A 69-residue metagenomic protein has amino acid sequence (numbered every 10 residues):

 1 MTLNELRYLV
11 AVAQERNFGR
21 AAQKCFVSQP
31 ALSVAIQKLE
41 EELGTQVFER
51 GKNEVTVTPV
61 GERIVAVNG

Functional and structural regions predicted by a protein language model:
T2-Y8, Q29, E54, G61 (+1 more regions): The N-cap/first-turn positions of alpha helices within or immediately adjacent to helix-turn-helix DNA-binding domains
E5, A11, Q46-V47: Conserved beta-strand positions that form and line the central face of beta-propeller blades
V10-S28: Short helix-boundary/capping micro-motifs
E15, K24, Q37-Q46: Residue cluster at the C-terminal edge of the helix-turn-helix DNA-binding motif
Q23, E49, A66: Phosphate-coordinating loops and pocket residues in cytosolic domains that bind phosphorylated ligands
E40-V57, E62: A short LG(V/I)-centered, amphipathic sequence patch enriched for acidic residue(s) preceding the LG motif
